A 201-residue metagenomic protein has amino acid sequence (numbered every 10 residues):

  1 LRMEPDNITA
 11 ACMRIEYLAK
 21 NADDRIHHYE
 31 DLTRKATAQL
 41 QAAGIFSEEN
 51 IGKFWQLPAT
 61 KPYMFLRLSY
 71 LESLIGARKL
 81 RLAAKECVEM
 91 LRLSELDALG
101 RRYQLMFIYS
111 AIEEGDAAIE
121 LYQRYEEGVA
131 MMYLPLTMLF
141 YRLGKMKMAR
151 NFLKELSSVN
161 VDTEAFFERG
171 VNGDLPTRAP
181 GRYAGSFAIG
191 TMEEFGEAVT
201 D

Functional and structural regions predicted by a protein language model:
R2-M3, T33-T60, L91-L93: Flexible helix-coil transition and linker loops at the boundaries of alpha-helical arrays
M3-C12, L80, L96-A98, V129 (+1 more regions): Residue-level recognition of tetratricopeptide repeat
A10, L66, G100-R101, M132 (+1 more regions): TPR alpha-solenoid repeat register
Y17-A19, L74, Y109, F140: Residue at a conserved register position within TPR or TPR-like alpha-solenoid repeats
N21-D23, A77, I112, L143: Structural motif corresponding to the intra-repeat A-B loop/turn of tetratricopeptide repeats
I26-Q41, L91-E95, Q123-A130, F140-A165: TPR/TPR-like (Sel1-like) alpha-helical repeat modules
M138-D201: Long, ordered, amphipathic alpha-helical scaffolds
